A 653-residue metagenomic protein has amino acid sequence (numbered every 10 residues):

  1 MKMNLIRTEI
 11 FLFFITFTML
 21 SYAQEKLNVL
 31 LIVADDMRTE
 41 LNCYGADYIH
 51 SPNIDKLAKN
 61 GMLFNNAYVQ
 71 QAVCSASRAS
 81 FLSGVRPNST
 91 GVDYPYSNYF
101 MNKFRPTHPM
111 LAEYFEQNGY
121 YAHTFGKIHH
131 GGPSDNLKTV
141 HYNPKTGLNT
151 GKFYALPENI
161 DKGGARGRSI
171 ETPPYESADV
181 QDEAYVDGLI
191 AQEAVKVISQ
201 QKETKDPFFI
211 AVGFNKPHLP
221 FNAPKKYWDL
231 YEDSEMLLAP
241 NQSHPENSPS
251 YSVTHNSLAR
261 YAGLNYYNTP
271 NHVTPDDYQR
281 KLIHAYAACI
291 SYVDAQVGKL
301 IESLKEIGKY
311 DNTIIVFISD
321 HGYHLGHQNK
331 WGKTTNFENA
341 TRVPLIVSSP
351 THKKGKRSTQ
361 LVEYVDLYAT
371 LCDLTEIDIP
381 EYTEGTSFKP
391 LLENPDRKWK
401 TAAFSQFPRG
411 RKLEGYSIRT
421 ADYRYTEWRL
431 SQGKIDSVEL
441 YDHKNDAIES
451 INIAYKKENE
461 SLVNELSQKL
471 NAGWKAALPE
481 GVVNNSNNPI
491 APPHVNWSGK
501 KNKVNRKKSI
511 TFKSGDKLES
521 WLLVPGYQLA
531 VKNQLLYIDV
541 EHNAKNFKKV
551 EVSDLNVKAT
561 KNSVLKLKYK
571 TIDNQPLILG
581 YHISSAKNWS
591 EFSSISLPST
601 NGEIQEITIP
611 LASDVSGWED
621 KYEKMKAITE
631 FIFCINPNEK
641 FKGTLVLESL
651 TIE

Functional and structural regions predicted by a protein language model:
K2-T8, L20-V438, A447-Q468, A472 (+1 more regions): Formylglycine-dependent sulfatase
R7-I15: Sec-dependent signal peptide hydrophobic core
S349-P350, H443, S649-E653: Short beta-strand-to-coil "C-cap" segments at the C-terminal boundary of structured domains/repeats, marking
P489-I510, E653: Low-complexity, Pro/Thr/Ser/Gly/Ala-rich linker/spacer regions in secreted, extracellular modular proteins
N502-V504, T511-Y537: Extracellular glycan-recognition surfaces and repeat-rich motifs
D539-Y622, A627, K640-V646: Extracellular ligand-binding interfaces
I609, F631, E648-I652: Extracellular beta-strand elements of beta-rich domains used for carbohydrate recognition/degradation or cell-matrix
I632-F641: Short beta-strand-plus-loop segments that form exposed binding edges in beta-rich domains
